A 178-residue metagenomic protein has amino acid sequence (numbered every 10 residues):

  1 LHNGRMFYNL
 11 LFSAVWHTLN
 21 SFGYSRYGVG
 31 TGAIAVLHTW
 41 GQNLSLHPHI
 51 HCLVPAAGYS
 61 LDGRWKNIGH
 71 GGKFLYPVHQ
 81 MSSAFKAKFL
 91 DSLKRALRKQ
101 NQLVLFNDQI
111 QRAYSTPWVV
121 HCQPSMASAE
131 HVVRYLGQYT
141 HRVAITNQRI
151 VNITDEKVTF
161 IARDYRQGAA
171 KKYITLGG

Functional and structural regions predicted by a protein language model:
L1-G178: Beta->alpha loop/short-helix hinge microenvironment recognizer with preference for catalytic Tyr/His contexts
